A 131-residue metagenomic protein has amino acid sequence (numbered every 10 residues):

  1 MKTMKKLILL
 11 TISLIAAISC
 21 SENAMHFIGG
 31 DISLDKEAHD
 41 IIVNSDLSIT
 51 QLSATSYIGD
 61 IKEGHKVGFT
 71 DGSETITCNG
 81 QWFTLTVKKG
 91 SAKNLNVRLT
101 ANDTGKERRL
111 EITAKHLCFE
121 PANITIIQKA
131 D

Functional and structural regions predicted by a protein language model:
K2-I8: Bacterial N-terminal signal peptides that target proteins for export
L7, A16-D40: Bacterial Sec-dependent N-terminal signal peptides
K36, E107-R108, A122-T125: A structural signal for beta-rich interaction modules in eukaryotic proteins
A38-D40, D46-N96: Surface-exposed binding patches on compact interaction domains or structured appendages
L95-D103: Short, hydrophobic beta-strand segments
T104-C118: A short beta-strand micro-motif common to beta-rich folds, especially ectodomain repeats
C118-D131: C-terminal edge beta-strand
